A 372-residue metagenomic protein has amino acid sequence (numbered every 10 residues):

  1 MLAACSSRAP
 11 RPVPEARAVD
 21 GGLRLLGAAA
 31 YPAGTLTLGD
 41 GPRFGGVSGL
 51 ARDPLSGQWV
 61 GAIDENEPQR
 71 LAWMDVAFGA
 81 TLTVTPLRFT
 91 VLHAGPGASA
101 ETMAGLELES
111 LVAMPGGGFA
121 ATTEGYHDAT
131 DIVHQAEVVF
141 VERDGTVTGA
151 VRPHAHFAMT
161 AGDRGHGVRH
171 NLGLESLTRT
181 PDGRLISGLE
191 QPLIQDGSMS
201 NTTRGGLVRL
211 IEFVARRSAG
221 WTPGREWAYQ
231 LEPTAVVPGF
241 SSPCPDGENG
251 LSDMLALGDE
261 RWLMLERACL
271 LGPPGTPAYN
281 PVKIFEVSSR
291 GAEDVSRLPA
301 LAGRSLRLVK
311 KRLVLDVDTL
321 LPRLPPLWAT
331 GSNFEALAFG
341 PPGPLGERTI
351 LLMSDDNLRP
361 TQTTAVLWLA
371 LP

Functional and structural regions predicted by a protein language model:
M1-A3: Sec-dependent bacterial lipoprotein signal peptides
C5-P372: Sequence/structural signature of beta-propeller domains
